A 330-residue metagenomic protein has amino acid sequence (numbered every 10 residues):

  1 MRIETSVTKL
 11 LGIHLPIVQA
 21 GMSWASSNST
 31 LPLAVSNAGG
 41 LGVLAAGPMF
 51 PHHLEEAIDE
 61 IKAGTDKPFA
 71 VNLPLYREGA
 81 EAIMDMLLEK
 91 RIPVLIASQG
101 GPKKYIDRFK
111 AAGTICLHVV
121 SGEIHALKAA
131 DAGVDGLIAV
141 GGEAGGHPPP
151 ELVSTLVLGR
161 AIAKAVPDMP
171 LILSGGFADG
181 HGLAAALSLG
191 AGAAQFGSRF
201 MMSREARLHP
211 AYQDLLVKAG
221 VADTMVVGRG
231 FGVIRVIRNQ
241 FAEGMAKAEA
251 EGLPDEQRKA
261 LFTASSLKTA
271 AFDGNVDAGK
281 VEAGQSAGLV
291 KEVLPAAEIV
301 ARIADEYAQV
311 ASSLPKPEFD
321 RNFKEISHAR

Functional and structural regions predicted by a protein language model:
M1-P170: Active-site entrance/lid segments in N-terminal catalytic domains of soluble metabolic enzymes
S26, F177-A178: Residue-level detector of alpha-helix initiation sites
V119, G175-G176: Conserved acidic functional residues
P148-I172, A178-R330: Conserved active-site-proximal phosphate/metal-binding subdomains
